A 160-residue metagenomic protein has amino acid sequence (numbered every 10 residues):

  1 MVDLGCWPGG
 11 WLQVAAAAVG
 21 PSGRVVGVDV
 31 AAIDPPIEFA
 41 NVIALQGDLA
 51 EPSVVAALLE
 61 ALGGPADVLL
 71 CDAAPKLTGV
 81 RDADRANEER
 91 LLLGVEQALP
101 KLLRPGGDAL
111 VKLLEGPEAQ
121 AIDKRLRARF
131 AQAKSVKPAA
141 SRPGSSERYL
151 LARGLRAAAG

Functional and structural regions predicted by a protein language model:
M1-W7: Conserved class I S-adenosyl-L-methionine
P8-P21: Conserved SAM-binding loop of SAM-dependent methyltransferases across substrates and taxa, primarily the Class I
A15, L58, A98-L99, L126: Class I S-adenosylmethionine-dependent transferase superfamily signal
P21-S22, L103-D108: Short glycine-dipeptide loop
V28-K76: S-adenosyl-L-methionine
L77-E88: Glycine/threonine-rich flexible loop motifs
E89-P105: A short glycine-rich, Lys/Arg-flanked "PGG" loop and its adjoining helix->strand segment in the class I
G116-G160: Class I S-adenosyl-L-methionine
